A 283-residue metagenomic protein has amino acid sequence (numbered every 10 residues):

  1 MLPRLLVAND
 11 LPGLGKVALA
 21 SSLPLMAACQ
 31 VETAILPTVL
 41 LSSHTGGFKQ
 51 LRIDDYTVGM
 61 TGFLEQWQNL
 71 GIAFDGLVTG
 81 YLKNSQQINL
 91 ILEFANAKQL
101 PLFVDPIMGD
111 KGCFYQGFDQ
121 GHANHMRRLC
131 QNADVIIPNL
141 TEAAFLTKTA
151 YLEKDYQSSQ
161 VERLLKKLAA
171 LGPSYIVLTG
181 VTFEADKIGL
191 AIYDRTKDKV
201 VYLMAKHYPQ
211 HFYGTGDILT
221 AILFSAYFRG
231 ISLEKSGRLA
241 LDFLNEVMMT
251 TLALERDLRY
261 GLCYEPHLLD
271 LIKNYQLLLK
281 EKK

Functional and structural regions predicted by a protein language model:
L2-V104, M108-Q116, E265-K273, L277: Conserved N-terminal subdomain of the carbohydrate kinase-like
P12, V39-L41, M108-D110, E142 (+3 more regions): Glycine-rich beta-alpha junction loops
G13-L14, V200-G214: Short pre-catalytic strand/loop immediately N-terminal to key active-site residues, enriched for Gly-Thr
V31, E65, N69-I72, N96 (+5 more regions): Generic secondary-structure signature for well-ordered alpha-helical cores
G117-V200, I231-E234: Conserved phosphate/ATP/ADP-binding segment of small-molecule kinases
A144-F145, Q210-L233, G237-L239: Short, small-residue alpha-helix embedded
E234-K283: Charged C-terminal helix
